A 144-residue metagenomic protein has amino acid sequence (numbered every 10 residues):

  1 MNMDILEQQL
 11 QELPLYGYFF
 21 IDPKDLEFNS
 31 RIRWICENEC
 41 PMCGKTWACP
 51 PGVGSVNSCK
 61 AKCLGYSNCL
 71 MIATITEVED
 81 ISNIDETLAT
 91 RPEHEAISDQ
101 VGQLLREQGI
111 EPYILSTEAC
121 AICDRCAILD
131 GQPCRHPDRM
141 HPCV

Functional and structural regions predicted by a protein language model:
M1-D22: TRNA-binding/sensing appendages of the translation machinery
Y16-T46, P50-V144: Catalytic cores of enzyme domains
